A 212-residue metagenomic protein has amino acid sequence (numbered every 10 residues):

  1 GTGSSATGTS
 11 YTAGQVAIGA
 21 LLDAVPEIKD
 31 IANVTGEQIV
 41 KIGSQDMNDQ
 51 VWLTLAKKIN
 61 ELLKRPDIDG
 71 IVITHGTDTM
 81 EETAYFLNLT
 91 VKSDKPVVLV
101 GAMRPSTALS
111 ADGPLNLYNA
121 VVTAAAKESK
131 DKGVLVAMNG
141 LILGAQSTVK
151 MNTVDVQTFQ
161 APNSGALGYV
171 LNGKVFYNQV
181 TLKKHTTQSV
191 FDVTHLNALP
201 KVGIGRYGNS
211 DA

Functional and structural regions predicted by a protein language model:
G1, H75-G76, V100: Glycine-rich beta-strand-to-loop/alpha-helix junction loops that act as flexible
G1-K64: ATP/NTP phosphate-donor binding region
G3-S5, D78-A84, N116-L117: Short glycine/serine/threonine-rich phosphate/pyrophosphate-binding segments that cradle anionic phosphate groups
A17-I28, G144-D211: Accessory alpha-helical/coil subdomains and C-terminal extensions that flank or cap enzyme catalytic cores
R65, D211-A212: Catalytic cores of soluble, metal-dependent hydrolases
D69-G70: Structural motif
I73-K95: Short Gly/Thr/Asp-enriched flexible loops that form oxyanion-binding sites at enzyme active sites
V100-K174: Internal gly/pro-rich beta-alpha loop/helix module that stabilizes soluble enzyme cofactors or their anionic handles
